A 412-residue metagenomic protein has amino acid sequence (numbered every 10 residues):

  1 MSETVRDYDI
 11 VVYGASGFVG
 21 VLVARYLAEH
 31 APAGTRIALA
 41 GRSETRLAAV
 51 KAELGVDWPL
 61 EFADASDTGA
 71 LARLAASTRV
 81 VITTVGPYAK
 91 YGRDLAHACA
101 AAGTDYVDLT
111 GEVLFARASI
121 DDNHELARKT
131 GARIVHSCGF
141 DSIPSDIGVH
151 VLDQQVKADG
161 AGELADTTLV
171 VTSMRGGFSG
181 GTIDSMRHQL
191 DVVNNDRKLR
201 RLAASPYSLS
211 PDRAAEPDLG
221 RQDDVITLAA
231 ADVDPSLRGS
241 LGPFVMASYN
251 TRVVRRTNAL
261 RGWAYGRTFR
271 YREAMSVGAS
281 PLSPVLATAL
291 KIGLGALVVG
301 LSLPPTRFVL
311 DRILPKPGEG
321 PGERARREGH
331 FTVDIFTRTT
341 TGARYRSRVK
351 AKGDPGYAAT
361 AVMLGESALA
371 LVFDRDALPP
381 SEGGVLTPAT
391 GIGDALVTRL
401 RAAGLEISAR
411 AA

Functional and structural regions predicted by a protein language model:
S2-E3, Q154-A412: C-terminal catalytic/substrate-binding lobe primarily of soluble NAD(P)-dependent oxidoreductases
D9, R79-V80, D105, Y345: Structural motif
D9-E29: N-terminal Rossmann NAD(P)H-binding glycine-rich loop of SDR-like oxidoreductase domains
T35-A38: Conserved beta-strand positions in the Rossmann-like core of class I SAM-dependent methyltransferases
A40-E44, D64-A65: N-terminal Rossmann-fold cofactor-binding loop
V50-D57: Short, conserved SAM-binding/catalytic segment of Class I S-adenosyl-L-methionine-dependent methyltransferases
E61-K90: Conserved Rossmann-fold cofactor-binding substructure of NAD(P)-dependent oxidoreductases
P87-P206, R256: Glycine-/Pro-rich loop/turn segments that contact NAD(P) or position catalytic residues in Rossmann-like domains
